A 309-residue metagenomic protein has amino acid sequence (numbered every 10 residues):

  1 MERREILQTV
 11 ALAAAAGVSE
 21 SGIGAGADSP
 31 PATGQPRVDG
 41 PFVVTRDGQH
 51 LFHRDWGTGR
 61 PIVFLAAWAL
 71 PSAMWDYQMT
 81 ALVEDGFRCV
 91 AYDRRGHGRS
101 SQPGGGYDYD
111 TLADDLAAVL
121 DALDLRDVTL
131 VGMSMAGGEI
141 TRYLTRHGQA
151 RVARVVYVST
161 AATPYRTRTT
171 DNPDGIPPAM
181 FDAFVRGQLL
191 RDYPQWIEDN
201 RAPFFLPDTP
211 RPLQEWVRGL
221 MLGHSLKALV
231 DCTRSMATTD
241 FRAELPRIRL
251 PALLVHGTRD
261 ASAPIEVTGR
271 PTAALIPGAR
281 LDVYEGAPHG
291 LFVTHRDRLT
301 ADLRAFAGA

Functional and structural regions predicted by a protein language model:
M1, E20-R46, F52: C-terminal segment of N-terminal export signals and the immediately downstream linker at the start of the mature
E5-G26: N-terminal export signals
Q49-Q102: Conserved HGGG/HGGXW glycine-rich cap/lid loop of the alpha/beta-hydrolase fold
E84, A91-M135, A301: Active-site loop/oxyanion-hole signature of alpha/beta-hydrolase fold enzymes
T141-R146, R151-Q188: Flexible "cap/lid" loop of the alpha/beta hydrolase fold
R166-G175, G187-P246: Conserved alpha/beta-hydrolase catalytic His-Asp/Glu region
R247-A287: Conserved loop-alpha-helix segment in the C-terminal half of the alpha/beta-hydrolase fold that carries the catalytic
A279-A309: Catalytic active-site module of serine/aspartate enzymes centered on a nucleophile-bearing elbow/loop
